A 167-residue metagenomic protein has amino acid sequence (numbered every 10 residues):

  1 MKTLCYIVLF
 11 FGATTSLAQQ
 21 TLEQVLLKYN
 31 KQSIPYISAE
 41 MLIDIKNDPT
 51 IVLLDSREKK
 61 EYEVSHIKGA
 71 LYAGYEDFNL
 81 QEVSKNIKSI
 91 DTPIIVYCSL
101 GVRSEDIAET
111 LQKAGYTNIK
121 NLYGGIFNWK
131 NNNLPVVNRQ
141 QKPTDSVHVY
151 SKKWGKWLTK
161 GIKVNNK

Functional and structural regions predicted by a protein language model:
M1-Q24: Bacterial Sec-dependent N-terminal signal peptides
Q19-I37, E63-T92, E105-K167: Rhodanese-like catalytic fold shared by cysteine-dependent sulfurtransferases and DSP/PTP-type phosphatases
I37-I43: N-terminal signal-anchor transmembrane helix
L42, T50-R57, A70: Short hydrophobic beta-strand that contains or immediately precedes a catalytic carboxylate
P49-I51, D91-P93: A general structural motif
Y97: Short, surface-exposed ligand- or partner-binding patches at beta-edge/loop junctions that are enriched in aromatics
G101-V102: Residue-level detector of alpha-helix initiation sites
